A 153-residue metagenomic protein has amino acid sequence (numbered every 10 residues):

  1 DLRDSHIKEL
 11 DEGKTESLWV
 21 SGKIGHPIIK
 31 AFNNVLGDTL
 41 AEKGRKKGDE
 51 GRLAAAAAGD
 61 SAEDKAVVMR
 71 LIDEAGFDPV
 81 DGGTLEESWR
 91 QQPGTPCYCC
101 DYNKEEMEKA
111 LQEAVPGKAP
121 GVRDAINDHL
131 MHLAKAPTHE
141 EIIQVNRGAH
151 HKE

Functional and structural regions predicted by a protein language model:
D1-K47: Rossmann-fold NAD(P)-binding glycine/threonine-rich loop
E50-E153: Active-site-lining helix/loop region of Rossmann-like oxidoreductase modules
